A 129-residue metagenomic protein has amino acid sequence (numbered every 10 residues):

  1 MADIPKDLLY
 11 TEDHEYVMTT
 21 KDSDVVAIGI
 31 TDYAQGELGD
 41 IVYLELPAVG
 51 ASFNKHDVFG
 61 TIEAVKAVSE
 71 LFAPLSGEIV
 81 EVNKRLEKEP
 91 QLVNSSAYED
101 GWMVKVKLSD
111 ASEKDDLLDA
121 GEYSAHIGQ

Functional and structural regions predicted by a protein language model:
M1-V58, Q91, S95-Q129: Acidic, low-complexity mobile loops and tails
H14-V17, I62, L71, S76-I79: Conserved hydrophobic positions within beta-strands
D32-A34, K66, L75: Short glycine-rich, polar/acidic loop-and-turn segments at beta strand-coil junctions
A64-A67, K84: Short, conserved catalytic or interaction motifs in soluble domains
S76-L92, S96: Short peripheral tails and domain-boundary helices/loops at the edges of structured domains
